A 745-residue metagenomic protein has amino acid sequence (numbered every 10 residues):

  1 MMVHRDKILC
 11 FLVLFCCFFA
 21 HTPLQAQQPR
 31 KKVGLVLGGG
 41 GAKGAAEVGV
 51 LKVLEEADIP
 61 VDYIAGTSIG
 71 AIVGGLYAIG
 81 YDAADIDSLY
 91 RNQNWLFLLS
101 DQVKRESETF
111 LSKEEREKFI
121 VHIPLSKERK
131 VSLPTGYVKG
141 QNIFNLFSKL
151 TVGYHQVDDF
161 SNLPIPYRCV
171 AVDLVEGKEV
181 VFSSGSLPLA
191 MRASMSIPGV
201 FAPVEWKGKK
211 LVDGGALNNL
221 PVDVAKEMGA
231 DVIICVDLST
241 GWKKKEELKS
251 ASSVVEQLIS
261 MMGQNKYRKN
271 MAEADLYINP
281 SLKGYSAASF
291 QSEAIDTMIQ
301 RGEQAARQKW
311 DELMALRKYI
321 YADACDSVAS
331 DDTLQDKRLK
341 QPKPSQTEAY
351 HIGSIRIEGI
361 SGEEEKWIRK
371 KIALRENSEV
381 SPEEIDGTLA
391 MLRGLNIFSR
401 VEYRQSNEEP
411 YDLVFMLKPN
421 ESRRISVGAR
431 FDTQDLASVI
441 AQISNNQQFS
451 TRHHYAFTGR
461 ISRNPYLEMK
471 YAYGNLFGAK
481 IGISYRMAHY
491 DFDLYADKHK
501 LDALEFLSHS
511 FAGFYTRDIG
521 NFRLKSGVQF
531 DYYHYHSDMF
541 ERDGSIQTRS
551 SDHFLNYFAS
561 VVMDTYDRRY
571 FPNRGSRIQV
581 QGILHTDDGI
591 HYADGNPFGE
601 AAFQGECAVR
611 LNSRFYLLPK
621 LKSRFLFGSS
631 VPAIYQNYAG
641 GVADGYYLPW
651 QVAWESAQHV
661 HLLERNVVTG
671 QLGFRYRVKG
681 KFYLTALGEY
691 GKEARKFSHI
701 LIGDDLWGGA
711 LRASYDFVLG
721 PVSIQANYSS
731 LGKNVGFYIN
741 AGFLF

Functional and structural regions predicted by a protein language model:
M1-R30: Bacterial Sec-dependent N-terminal signal peptides
A26-T67, G75-E383, G387-A390, G394-E402 (+1 more regions): Patatin-like phospholipase
P382-T388, G394, R400-Y570, A639-A653 (+3 more regions): Gram-negative/organellar outer-membrane beta-barrel architecture
R424-A429, Y557-V562, Y566-K679: C-terminal outer-membrane beta-barrel translocator/porin domains of Gram-negative envelope proteins and their
R486-Y490, D531-Y533, V580-G589, R624-L626 (+1 more regions): Short glycine-rich beta-strand segments
G527, L618-K622, T685-L687: Outer-envelope exported proteins of Gram-negative bacteria
G673-L706: C-terminal hydrophobic structural anchor segments that stabilize assembly/packing rather than catalytic chemistry
